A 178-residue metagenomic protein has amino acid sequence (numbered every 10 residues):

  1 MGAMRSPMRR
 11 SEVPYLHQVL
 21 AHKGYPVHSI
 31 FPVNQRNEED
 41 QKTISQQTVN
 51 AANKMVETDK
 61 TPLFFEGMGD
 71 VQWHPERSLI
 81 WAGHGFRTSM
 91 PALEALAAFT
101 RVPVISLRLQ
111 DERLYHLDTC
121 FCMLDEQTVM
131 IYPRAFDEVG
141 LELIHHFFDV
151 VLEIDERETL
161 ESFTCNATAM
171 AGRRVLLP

Functional and structural regions predicted by a protein language model:
M1-P178: The feature marks the mature, well-folded catalytic cores of soluble enzymes
